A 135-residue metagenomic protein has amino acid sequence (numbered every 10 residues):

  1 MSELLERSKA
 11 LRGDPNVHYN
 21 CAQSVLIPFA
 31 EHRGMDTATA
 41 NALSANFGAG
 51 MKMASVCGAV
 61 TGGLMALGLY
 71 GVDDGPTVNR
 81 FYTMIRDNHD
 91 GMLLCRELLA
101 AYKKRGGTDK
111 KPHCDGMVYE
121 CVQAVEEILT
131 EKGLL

Functional and structural regions predicted by a protein language model:
M1-D14: Polybasic, low-complexity association/targeting segments
S2, Y19, Q23, G34-T37 (+5 more regions): Electropositive phosphate-/nucleotide-binding environments in soluble metabolic enzymes
V25, F29, L43-G48, I85 (+1 more regions): Short alpha-helical scaffolding segments that buttress acidic/His motifs in well-ordered protein cores
L26-S44, G91-L98: Acidic-glycine-rich active-site phosphate/pyrophosphate-binding loop
I27-E31, M65-G71, Q123-E127: Short glycine/serine- and small hydrophobic-enriched flexible loop segments
A49-L69: Glycine/serine-rich anion-binding loops at beta->alpha junctions that coordinate negatively charged ligand groups
G75, N79-L135: C-terminal binding/interaction regions
